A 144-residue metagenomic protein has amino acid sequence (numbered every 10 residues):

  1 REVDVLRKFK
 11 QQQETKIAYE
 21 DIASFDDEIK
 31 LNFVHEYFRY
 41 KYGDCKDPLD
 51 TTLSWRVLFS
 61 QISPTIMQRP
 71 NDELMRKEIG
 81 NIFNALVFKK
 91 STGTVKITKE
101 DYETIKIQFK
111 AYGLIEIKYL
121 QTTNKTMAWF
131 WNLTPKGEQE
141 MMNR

Functional and structural regions predicted by a protein language model:
R1-I79: Charge-rich interaction segments
V5-K8, K77, N81, A85 (+3 more regions): Charged/polar, solvent-exposed surface patches and flexible loops
F9-Q12, T65, A85, K89 (+2 more regions): Surface-exposed polar/charged interaction patches
V57, F109, W131-L133: Intrinsic disorder/low-complexity segments enriched in polar/charged and small flexible residues
M67, M75, I79-E100: Short helix-coil junctions and helix-kink-helix linkers
T94-I117: Short amphipathic alpha-helical interaction segments
K118-R144: Accessory beta->alpha helical hairpin/"wing" motif in late/C-terminal subdomains of nucleic-acid enzymes
